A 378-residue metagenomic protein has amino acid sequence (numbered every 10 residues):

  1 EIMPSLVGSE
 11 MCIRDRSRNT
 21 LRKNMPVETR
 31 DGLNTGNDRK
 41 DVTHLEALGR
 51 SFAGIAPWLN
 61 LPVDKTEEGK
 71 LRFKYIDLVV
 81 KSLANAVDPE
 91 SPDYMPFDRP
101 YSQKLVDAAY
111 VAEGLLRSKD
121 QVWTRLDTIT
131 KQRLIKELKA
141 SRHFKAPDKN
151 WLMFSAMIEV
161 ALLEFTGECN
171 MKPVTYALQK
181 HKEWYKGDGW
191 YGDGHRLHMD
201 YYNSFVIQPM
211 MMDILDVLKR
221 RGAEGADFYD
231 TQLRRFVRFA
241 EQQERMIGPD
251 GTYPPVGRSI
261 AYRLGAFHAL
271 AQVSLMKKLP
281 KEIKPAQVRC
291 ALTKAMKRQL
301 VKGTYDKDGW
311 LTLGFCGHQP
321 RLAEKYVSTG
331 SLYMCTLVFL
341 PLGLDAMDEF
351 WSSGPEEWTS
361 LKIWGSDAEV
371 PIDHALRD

Functional and structural regions predicted by a protein language model:
E1-G8: Single conserved hydrophobic/aromatic residue that forms the stacking wall/gate of nucleotide- or nucleobase-binding
S9-E10, S51, F165, T293 (+1 more regions): Hydrophobic alpha-helical transmembrane segments of multi-pass integral membrane proteins
S9-E46, A53, D77-V87: Low-complexity, Ser/Thr/Pro/Gly-enriched N-terminal "stalk/linker" regions
R16, K23-G36, V87-D88, P92-D93 (+1 more regions): CBM-like carbohydrate-recognition segments
H44, I55-W58, R72-L233, R245-H268: Aromatic-lined, polymer-binding surfaces characteristic of secreted/periplasmic polysaccharide-degrading enzymes
A53, N60-V63: Beta-sandwich/jelly-roll carbohydrate-recognition scaffolds of carbohydrate-active enzymes
G54, L197-L313, G317-M347: Long, repeat-rich segments with strong aromatic
E67-E68: Long, charge-dense tracts
